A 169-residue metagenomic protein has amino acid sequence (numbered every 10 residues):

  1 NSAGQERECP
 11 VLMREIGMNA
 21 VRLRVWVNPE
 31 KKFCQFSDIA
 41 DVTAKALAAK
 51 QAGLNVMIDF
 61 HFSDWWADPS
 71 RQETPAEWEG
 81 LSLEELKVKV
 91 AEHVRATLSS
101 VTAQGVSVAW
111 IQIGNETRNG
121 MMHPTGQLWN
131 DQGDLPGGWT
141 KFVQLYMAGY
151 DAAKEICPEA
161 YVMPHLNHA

Functional and structural regions predicted by a protein language model:
A3-V11, A96-T97, H168-A169: Alpha-helical scaffolding within the catalytic cores of extracellular/periplasmic polymer-degrading hydrolases
Q5-S70, P75, D134-M163: Aromatic-lined substrate-binding rim segments of carbohydrate-active enzymes
I39-A40, D68-A169: Active-site cleft segment of glycoside hydrolase catalytic domains centered on the general acid/base Glu
